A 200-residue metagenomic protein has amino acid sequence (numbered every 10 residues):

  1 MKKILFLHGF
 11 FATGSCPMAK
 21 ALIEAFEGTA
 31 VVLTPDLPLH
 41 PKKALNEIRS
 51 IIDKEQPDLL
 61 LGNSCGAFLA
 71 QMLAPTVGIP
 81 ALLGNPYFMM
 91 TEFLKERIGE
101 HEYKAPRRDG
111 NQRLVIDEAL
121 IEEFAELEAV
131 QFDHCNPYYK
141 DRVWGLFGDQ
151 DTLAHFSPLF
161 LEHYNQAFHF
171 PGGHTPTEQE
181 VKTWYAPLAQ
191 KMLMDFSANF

Functional and structural regions predicted by a protein language model:
M1-K2, K140: A short, charged/proline- and glycine-enriched loop that marks the coil->beta-strand transition at the N-terminal
K2-K54, H174: Active-site catalytic motif of lipid deacylating hydrolases and related acyltransferases
F6-F10, L61, L146-G148: Short hydrophobic segments within beta-strands
K20, E24, Q71, P158-L159: Active-site phosphate/pyrophosphate- and oxyanion-stabilizing loops and adjacent acidic/basic residues in soluble
D58-L61, P80-L82: Residue in the alpha/beta-hydrolase core beta-strand immediately N-terminal to the catalytic nucleophile
L61-A70: Gly/Ala-rich beta-loop-alpha elbow adjacent to hydrolase catalytic centers
L73-V77: Aromatic pocket-lining residues of Rossmann-like dinucleotide-binding sites
P80-L82, P86-F200: The alpha/beta-hydrolase serine catalytic core
